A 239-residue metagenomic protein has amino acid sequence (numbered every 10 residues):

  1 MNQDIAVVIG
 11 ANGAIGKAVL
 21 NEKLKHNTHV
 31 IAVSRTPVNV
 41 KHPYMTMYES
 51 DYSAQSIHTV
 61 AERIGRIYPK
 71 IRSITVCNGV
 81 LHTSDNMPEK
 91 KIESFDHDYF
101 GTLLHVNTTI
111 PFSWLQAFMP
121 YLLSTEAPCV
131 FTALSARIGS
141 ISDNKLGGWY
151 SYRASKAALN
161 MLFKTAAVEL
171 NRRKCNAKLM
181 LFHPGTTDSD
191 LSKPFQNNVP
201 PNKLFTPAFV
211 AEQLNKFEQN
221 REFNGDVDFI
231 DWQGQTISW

Functional and structural regions predicted by a protein language model:
I9-K25: N-terminal Rossmann NAD(P)H-binding glycine-rich loop of SDR-like oxidoreductase domains
H26-V40: Conserved glycine-rich Rossmann-like NAD(P)H-binding loop of the short-chain dehydrogenase/reductase
V40-I57: Rossmann-fold cofactor-recognition segment
R63-N78: A glycine-rich helix->loop->beta "capping" turn within Rossmann-like NAD(P)(H)-dependent oxidoreductase domains
V80-S84, P88-T109, L123-R173: Catalytic loop of short-chain dehydrogenase/reductase
I110-L115: Conserved internal alpha-helix within the Rossmann fold of NAD(P)-dependent oxidoreductases
P184-K193: Short, flexible catalytic-loop segment of classical short-chain dehydrogenase/reductase
K193, N197-W239: C-terminal helical subdomain
